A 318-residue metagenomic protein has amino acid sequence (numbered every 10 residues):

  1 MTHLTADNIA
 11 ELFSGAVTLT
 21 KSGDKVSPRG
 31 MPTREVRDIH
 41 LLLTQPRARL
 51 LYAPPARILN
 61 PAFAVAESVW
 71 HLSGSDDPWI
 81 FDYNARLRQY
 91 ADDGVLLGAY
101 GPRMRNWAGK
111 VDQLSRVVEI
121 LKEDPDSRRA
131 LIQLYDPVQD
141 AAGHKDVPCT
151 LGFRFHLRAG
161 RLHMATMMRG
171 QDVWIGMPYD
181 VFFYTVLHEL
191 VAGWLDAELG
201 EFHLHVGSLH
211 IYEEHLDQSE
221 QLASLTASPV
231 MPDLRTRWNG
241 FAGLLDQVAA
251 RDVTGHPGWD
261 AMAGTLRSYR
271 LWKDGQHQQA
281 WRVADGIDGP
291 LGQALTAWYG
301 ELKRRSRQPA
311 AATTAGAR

Functional and structural regions predicted by a protein language model:
M1-R318: Terminal, non-catalytic protein-protein interaction segments that mediate quaternary/complex assembly
